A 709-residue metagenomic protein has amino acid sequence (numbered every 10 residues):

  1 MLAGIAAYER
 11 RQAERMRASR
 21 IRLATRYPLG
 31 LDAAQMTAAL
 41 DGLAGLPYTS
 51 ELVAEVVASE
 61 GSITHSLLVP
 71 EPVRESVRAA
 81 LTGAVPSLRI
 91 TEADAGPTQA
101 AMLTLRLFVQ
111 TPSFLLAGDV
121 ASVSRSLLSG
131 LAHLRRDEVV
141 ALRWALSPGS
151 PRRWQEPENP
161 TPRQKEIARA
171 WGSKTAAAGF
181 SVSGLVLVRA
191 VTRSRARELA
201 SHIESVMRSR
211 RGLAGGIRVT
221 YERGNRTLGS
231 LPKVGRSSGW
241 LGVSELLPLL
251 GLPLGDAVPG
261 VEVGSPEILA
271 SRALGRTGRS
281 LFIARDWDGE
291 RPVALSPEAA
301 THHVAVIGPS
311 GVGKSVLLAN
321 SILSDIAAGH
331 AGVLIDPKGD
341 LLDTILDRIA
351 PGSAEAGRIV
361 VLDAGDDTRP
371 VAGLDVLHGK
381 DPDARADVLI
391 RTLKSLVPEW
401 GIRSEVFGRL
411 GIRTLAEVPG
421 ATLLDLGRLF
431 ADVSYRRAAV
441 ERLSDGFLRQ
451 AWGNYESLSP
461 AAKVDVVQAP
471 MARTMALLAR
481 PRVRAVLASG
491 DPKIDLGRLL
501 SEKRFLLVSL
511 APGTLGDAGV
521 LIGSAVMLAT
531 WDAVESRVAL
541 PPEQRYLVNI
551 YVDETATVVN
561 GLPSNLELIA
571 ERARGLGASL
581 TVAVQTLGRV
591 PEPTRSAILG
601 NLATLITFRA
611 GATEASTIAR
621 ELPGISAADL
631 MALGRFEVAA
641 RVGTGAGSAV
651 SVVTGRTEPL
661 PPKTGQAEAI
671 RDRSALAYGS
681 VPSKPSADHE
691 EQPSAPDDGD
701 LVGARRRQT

Functional and structural regions predicted by a protein language model:
M1-L274, G332, T368-R369, V440-D445 (+1 more regions): Extended, folded cores of ATP/NTP-driven motor/assembly subunits in large transport and secretion machines
L88-E92, A305, A331-I335, R358-L362 (+2 more regions): Short hydrophobic alpha-helical runs that function as membrane-insertion/retention elements
L146-N159, E166-R169, G401, E405 (+2 more regions): Charge-patterned, long linear interaction tracts outside catalytic cores
V206-S209, H378-D383, L562, L566-V653: Conserved ATP-driven motor cores of ASCE-family P-loop NTPases powering translocation/secretion/packaging/pilus
A257-P292, G427-R428, S434-L443, V464-A469 (+4 more regions): Conserved P-loop NTPase motor module
A284-D288, L317-A578, T594, V638-S648 (+3 more regions): P-loop NTPase motor domains
S310: The conserved Walker
K314: Conserved lysine of the Walker
